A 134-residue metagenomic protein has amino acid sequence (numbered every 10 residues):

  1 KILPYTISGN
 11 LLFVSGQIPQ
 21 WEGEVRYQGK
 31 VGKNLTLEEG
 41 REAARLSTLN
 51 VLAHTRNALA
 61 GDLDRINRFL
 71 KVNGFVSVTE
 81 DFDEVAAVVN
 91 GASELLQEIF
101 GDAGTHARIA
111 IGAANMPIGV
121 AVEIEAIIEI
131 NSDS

Functional and structural regions predicted by a protein language model:
K1-S134: Short, polar/acidic, helix-capping and beta-turn segments at strand->helix junctions that line the mouths
